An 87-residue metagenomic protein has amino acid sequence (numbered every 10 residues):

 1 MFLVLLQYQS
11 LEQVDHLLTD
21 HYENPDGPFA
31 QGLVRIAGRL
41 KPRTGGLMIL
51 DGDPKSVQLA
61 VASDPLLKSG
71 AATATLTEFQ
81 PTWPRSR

Functional and structural regions predicted by a protein language model:
M1-R87: Conserved, structured core segments of small domains
